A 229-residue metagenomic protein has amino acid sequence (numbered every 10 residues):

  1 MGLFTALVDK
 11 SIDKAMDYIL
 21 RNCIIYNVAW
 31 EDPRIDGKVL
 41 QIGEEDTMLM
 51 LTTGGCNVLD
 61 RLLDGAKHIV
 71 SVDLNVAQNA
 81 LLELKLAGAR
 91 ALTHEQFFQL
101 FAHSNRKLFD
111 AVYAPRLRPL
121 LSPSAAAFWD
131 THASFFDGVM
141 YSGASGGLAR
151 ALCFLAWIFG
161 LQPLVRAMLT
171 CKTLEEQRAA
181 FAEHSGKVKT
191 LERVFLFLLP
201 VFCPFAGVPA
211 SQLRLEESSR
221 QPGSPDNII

Functional and structural regions predicted by a protein language model:
G2-Y26: N-terminal regions that are enriched for targeting/export leaders and immediately downstream pro/stem segments
L3, A77-I229: Class I S-adenosyl-L-methionine-dependent methyltransferase module
R21-T47, C56, D60: Conserved alpha-helix/loop element of class I SAM-dependent methyltransferases that forms part of the SAM/SAH-binding
L49, V70: Conserved beta-strand positions in the Rossmann-like core of class I SAM-dependent methyltransferases
D64-G65: Short, structured coil segments at secondary-structure junctions
S71-V76: Conserved acidic E/D residue at the C-terminus of a beta-strand in Rossmann-like folds
